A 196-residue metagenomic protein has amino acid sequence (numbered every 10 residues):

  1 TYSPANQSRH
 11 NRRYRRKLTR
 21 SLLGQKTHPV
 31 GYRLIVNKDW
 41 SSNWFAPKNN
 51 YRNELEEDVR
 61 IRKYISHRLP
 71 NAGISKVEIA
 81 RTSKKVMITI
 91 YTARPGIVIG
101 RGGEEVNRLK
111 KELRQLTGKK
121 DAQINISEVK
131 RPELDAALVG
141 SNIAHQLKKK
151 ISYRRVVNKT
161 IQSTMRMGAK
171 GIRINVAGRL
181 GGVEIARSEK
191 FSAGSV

Functional and structural regions predicted by a protein language model:
Y2-P4, R9-V196: RNA-contacting regions in translation and RNA-metabolism proteins, encompassing KH/S1 modules where present
